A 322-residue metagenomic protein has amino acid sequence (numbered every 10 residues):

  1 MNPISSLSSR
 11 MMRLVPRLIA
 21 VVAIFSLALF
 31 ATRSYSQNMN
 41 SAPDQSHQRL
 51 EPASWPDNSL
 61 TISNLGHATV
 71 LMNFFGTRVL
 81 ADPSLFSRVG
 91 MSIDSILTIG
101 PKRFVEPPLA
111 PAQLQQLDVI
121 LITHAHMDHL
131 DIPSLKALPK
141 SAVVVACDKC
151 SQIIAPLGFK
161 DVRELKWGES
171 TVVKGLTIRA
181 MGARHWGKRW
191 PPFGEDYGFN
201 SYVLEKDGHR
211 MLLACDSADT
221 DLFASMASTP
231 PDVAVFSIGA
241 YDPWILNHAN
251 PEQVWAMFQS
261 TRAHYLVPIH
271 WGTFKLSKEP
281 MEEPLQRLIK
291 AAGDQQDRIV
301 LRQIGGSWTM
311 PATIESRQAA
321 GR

Functional and structural regions predicted by a protein language model:
M1-R13: N-terminal secretory signal peptides that target proteins for export/translocation
P16, F25-S95, E283, G306: Zn-dependent metallo-beta-lactamase
N38-N58, C147-H209, R287-R317: Metallo-beta-lactamase
H47-S54, F74-L121, P133-S134, G187-P192 (+1 more regions): Pre-active-site segment of Zn-dependent metallo-hydrolases
M72, D82, H124, D131 (+4 more regions): Divalent metal-coordination and catalytic microenvironments
R88-I93, P108-T171, M181-G182: Active-site HxH/HxHxD metal-binding segment of metal-dependent hydrolases
I132-V144, R184, F193-H248, R302-T313 (+1 more regions): Mobile, glycine- and charge-enriched loop segments and immediately flanking short secondary-structure elements within
V143, K149-Q152, D219-I304: Cap/insert and terminal regions of metallo-dependent hydrolase folds
